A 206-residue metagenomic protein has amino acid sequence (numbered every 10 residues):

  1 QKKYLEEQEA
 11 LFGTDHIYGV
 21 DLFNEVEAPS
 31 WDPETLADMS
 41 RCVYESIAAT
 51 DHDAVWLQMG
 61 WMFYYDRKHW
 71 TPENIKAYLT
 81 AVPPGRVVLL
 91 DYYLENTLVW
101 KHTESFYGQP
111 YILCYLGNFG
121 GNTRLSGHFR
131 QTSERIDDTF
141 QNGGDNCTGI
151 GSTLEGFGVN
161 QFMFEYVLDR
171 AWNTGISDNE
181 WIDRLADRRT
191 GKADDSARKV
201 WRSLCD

Functional and structural regions predicted by a protein language model:
Q1-D194, R198, C205: Catalytic-core regions of glycoside hydrolase
